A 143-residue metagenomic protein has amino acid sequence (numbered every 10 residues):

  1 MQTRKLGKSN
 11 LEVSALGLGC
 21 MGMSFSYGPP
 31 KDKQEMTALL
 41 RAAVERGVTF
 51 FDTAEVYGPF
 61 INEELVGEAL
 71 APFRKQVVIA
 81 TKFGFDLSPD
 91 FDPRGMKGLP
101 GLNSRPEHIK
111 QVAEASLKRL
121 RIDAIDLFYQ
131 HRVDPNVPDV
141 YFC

Functional and structural regions predicted by a protein language model:
M1-T81, F85: N-terminal binding-site loop/beta-alpha segment at the start of enzyme catalytic domains that lines or forms
D90-C143: Glycine/proline-rich, positively charged, aromatic-decorated active-site loop/lid region on the catalytic face
